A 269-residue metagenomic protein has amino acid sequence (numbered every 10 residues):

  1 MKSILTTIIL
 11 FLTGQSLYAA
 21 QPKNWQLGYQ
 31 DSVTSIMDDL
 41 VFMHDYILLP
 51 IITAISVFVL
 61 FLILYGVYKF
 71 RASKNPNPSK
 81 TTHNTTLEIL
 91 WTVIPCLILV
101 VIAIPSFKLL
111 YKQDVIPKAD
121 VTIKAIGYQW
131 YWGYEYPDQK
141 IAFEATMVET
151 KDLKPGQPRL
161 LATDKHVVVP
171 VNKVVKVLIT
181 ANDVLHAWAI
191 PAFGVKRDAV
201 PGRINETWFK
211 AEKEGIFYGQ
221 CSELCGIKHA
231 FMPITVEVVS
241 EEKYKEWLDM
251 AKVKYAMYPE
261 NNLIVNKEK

Functional and structural regions predicted by a protein language model:
M1-A20: N-terminal secretory/membrane targeting signals
A20-I47, V67-K269: Non-transmembrane, membrane-proximal soluble domains of secreted or membrane proteins
D45-V57: Alpha-helical transmembrane segments
V57-F70: Alpha-helical transmembrane segments
